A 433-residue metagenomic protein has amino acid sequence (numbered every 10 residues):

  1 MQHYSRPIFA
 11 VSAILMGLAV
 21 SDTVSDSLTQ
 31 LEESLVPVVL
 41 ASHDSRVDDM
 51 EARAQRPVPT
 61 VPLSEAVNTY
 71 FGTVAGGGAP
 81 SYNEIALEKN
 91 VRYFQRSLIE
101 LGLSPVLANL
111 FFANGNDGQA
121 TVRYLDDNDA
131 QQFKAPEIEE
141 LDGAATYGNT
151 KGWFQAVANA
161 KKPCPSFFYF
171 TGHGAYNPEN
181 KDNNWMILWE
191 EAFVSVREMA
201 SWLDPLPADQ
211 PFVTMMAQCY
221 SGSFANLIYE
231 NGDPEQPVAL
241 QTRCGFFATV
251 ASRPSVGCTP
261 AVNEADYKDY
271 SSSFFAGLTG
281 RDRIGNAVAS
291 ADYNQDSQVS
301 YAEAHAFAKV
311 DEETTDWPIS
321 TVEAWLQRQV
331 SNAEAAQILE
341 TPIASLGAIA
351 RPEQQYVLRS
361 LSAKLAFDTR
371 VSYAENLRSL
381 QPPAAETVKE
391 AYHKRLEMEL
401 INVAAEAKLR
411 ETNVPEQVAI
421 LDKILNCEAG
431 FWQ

Functional and structural regions predicted by a protein language model:
Q2-T23: Sec-dependent N-terminal signal peptides
Y4, D22-C164, T341-Q433: Boundary/activation segment at the start of structured domains
Y70-V74, L107-F112, S166-F170, F212-M216 (+1 more regions): Structural recognition of the beta-strand scaffold that forms the well-ordered cores of secreted hydrolase catalytic
A75-I85, A135-G143, Q155-A156, N184-E190 (+3 more regions): Second-shell loop/turn segments in exported
G76-S81, N114-G118, G172-P178, E191-F193 (+4 more regions): Solvent-exposed loop/turn segments at secondary-structure junctions within structured extracellular/periplasmic domains
A145, N159-P163, H173-L206: A short, glycine/acidic-enriched catalytic loop
V213-A324: Active-site-proximal C-terminal subdomain of hydrolase catalytic domains
R283-S290, N294, Q298-V388: Charged, amphipathic alpha-helical linkers/stalks
